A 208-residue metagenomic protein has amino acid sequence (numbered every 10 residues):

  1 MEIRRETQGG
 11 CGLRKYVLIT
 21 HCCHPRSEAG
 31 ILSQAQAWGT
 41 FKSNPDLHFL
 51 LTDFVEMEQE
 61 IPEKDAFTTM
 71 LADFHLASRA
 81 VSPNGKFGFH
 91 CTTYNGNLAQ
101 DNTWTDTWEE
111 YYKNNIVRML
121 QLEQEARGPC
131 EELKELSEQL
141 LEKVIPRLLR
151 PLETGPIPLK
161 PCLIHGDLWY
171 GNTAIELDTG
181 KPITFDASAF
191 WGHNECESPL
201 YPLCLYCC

Functional and structural regions predicted by a protein language model:
M1-H48, D53, G155-K160, E176-P182: Conserved NTP-binding catalytic cores of kinases and kinase-like/nucleotidyltransferase enzymes across multiple kinase
P25, H75-R79: Protein kinase-like catalytic domain
T40-S43, R79-H165, E176-D178: An alpha-helical support segment within catalytic cores of ATP-dependent transferases
D46-L50, P62-T69, Y112: Domain-level recognition of nuclease-like catalytic cores that cleave nucleotide substrates
V55-K64, Q124-R127: Short, polar/flexible loop-turn hinges at active-site or ligand-entry regions and domain interfaces
L122-E123, A189-C208: Active-site activation/catalytic loop segments of kinase-like enzymes and analogous catalytic loops in related
L168: Hydrophobic HxD+1 residue recognition
